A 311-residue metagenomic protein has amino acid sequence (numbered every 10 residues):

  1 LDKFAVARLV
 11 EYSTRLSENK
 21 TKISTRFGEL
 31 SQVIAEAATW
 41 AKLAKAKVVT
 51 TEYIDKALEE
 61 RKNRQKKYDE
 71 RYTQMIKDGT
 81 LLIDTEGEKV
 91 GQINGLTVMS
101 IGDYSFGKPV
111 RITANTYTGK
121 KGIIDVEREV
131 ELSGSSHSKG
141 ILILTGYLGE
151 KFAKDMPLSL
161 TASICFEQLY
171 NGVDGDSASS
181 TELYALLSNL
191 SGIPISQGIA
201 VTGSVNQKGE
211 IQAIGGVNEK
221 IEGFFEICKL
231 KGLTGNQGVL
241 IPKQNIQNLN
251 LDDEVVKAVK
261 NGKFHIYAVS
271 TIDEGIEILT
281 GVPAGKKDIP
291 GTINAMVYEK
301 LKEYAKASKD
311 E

Functional and structural regions predicted by a protein language model:
L1-G28, L43-T51, K154-S159, G192-G198: Conserved C-terminal "switch" segment of AAA+ ATPases
D2-A7, K20-S31, K47-T51, V130-S138 (+3 more regions): Conserved phosphate/pyrophosphate-binding and hydrolysis machinery centered on Walker-type P-loop NTPases, extending
K3-A7, I23-I34, A41-M75, V239-K243: Conserved C-terminal helix/linker of AAA+ ATPases
R8, Y12, Q32-E36, Y53-A57 (+2 more regions): Alpha-helical scaffold elements adjacent to nucleotide-binding pockets in ATP/GTP-utilizing enzyme cores
V10-R15, S31-T39, T145-G146, S179-N189: Contiguous, well-ordered alpha-helical segments that form the cores/surfaces of helical PPI scaffolds
S13, S17, A38-K45, L58 (+6 more regions): Structural signal for hydrophobic packing residues in well-ordered secondary-structure cores of soluble enzyme domains
K47-G146, A153, L230-K231, A307-E311: C-terminal engagement/docking regions of AAA+ P-loop ATPases
K89, T116-L132, S136-E311: Peripheral, non-AAA+ core regions of ATP-driven protein-machinery
